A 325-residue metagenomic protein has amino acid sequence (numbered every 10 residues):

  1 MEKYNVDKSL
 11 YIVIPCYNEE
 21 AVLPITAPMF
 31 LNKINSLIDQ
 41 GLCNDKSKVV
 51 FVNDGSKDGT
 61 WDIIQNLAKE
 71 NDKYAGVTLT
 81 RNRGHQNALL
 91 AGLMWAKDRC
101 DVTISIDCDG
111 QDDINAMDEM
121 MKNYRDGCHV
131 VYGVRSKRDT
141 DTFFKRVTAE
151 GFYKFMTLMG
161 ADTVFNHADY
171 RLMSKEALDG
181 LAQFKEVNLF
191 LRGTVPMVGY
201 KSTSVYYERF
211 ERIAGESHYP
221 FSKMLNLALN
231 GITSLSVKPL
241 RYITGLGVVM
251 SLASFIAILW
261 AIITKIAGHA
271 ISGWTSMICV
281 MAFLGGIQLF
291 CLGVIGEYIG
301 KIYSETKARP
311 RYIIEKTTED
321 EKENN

Functional and structural regions predicted by a protein language model:
M1-D141: Structured catalytic core of nucleotide-sugar glycosyltransferases
M1-S9, F190-N325: Hydrophobic helical membrane-anchoring modules
P15, K33, L67, L79 (+6 more regions): Amphipathic alpha-helical segments that mediate coupling or scaffolding at interfaces
N18, R171-S174, G247, G286: Residue-level detector of functionally special positions within alpha-helical transmembrane segments of multi-pass
P24, C43, V164-H167, L189 (+1 more regions): Non-catalytic, surface-exposed connector residues within folded enzymatic/regulatory domains
N32, S36, N66, E70 (+7 more regions): Conserved amphipathic alpha-helical interaction elements at protein-protein interfaces in regulatory, energy-coupling
V77-R81, H85-W95, V102, Q111-T194 (+1 more regions): Acceptor/aglycone-binding surface of glycosyltransferases and processive sugar-polymer synthases
